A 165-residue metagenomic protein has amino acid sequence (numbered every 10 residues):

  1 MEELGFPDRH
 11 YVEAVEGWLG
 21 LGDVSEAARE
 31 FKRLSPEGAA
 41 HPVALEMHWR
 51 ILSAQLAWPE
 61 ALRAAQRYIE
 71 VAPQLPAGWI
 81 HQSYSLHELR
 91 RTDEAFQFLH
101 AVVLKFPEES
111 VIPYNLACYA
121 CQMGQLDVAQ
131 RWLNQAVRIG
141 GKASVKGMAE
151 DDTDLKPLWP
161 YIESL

Functional and structural regions predicted by a protein language model:
L4-E37, V43-A54: Alpha-helical segment of the N-proximal tetratricopeptide repeat
P36, E70, L104, V137-R138: Amphipathic alpha-helical segments of tetratricopeptide repeats
P42-V111: Alpha-helical adaptor scaffolds
P42-V43, P76-A77, S110-P113, I139-D151: Boundary/linker segments of alpha-helical solenoid repeat arrays
W49-L52, Y84, C118-C121, A143-S164: TPR/TPR-like alpha-solenoid helical repeat scaffolds
C121-S144: TPR/TPR-like (Sel1-like) alpha-helical repeat modules
